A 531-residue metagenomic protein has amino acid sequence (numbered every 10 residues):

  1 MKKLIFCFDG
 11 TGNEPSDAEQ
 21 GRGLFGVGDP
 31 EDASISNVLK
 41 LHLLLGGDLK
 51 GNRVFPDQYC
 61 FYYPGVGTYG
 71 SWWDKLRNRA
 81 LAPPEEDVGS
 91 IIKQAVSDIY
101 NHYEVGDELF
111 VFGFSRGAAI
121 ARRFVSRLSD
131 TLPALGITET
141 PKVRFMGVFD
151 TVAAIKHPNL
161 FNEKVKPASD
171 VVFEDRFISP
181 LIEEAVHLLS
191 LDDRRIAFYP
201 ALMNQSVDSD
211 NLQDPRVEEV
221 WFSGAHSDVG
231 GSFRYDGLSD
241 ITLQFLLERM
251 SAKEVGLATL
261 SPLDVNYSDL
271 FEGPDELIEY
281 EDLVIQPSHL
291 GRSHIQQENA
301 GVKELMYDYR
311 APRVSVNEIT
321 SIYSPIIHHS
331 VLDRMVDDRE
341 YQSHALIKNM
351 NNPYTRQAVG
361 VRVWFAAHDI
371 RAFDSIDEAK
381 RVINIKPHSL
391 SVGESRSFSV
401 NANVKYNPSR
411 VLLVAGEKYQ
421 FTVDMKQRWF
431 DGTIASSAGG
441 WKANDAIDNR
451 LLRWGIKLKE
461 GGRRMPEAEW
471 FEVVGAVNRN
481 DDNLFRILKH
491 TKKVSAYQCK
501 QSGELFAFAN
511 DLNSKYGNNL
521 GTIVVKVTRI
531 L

Functional and structural regions predicted by a protein language model:
M1-G393: Active-site- or binding-pocket-proximal scaffold segments within functional domains
H388-L531: Gly-Asp-aromatic-enriched flexible segments
